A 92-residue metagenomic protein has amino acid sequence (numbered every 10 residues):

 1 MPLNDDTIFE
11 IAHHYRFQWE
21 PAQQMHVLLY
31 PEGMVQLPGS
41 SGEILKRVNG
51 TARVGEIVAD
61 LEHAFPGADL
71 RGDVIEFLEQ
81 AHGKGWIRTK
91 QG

Functional and structural regions predicted by a protein language model:
M1-K46, Q91: Acidic, low-complexity/disordered tracts enriched in E/D and polar residues
G33-G92: Long, charge-rich, low-complexity alpha-helical segments
